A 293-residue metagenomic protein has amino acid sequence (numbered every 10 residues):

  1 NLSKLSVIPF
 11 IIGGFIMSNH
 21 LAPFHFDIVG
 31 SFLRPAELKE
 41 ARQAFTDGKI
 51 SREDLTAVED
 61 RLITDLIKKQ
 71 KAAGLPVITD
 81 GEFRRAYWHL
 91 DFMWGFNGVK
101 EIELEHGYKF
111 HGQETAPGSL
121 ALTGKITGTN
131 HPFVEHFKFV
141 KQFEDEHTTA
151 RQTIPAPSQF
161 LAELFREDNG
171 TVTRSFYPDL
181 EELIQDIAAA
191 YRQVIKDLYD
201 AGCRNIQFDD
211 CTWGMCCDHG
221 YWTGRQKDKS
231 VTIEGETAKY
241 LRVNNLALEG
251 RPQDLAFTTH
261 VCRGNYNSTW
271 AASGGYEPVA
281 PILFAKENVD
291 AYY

Functional and structural regions predicted by a protein language model:
N1-I16: Short, Lys/Arg-enriched N-terminal segments with co-localized hydrophobic residues within the first ~10-30 amino acids
F15-Y293: Domain-level signal for soluble alpha/beta catalytic cores
